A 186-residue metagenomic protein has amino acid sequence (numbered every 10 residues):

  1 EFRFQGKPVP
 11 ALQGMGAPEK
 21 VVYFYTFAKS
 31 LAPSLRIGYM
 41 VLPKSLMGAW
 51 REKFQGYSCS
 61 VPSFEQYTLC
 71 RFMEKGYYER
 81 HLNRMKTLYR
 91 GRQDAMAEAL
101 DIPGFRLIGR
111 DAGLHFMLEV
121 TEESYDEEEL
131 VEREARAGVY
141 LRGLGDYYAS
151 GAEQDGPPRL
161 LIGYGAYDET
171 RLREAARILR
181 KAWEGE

Functional and structural regions predicted by a protein language model:
E1-E186: PLP-dependent class I/II
